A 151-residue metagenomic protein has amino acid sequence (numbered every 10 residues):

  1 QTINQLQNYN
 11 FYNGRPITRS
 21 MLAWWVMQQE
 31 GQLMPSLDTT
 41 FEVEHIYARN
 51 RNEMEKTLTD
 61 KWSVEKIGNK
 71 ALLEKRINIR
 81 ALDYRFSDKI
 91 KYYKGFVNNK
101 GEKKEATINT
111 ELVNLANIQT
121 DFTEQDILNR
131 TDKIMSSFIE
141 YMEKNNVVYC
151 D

Functional and structural regions predicted by a protein language model:
Q1-S63, I67, L72-L82: Intrinsically disordered, low-complexity N-proximal targeting/linker segments that flank membranes
L37, S63-K66, K70-D151: Long, cytosolic, alpha-helical-rich C-terminal regions that act as interaction/scaffolding modules
